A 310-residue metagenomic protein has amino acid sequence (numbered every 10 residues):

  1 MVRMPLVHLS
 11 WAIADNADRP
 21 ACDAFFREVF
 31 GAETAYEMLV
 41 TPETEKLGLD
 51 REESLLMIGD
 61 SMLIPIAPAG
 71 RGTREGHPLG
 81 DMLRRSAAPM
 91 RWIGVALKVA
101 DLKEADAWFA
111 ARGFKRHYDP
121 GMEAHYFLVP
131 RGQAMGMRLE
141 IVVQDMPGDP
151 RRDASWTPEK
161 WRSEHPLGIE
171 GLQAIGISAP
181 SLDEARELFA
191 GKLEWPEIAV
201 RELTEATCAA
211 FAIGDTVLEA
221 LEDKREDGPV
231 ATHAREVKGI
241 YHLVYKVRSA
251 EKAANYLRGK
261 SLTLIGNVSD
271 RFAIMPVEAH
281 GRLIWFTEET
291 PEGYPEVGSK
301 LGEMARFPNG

Functional and structural regions predicted by a protein language model:
M1-D23, M90-L97, P147-R186, I240-L243 (+1 more regions): N-terminal beta-strand motif that seeds the catalytic metal site of vicinal oxygen chelate
M1-P78, W92, G259, V268-A273: An N-terminus-focused feature that recognizes amino-terminal "leader" regions
M1-V2, I64, K103-G168, A209-I213 (+2 more regions): Vicinal oxygen chelate
P5-A17, S54-S61, G70-D106, V129-R131 (+3 more regions): Vicinal oxygen chelate
C22-V29, F109, A185-A190, L257: Conserved active-site tyrosine of GNAT-family acetyltransferases
F30-P42, A111-P120, L193-E202, R258-V268: Short secondary-structure junctions
E37, K224-E226: A conserved beta-strand-loop-helix scaffold within acyl/acetyltransferase catalytic domains
G168-L218, E222: Aromatic-anchored, glycine/proline-accented short structural segments that stabilize local strand-turns or short
